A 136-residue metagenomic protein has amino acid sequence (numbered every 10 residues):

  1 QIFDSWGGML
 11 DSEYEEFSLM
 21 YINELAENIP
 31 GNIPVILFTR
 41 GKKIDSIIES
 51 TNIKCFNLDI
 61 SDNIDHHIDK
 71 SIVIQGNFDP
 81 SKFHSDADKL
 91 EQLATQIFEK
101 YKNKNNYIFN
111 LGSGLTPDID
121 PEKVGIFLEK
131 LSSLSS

Functional and structural regions predicted by a protein language model:
Q1-S136: Active-site loop segments of alpha/beta catalytic cores
